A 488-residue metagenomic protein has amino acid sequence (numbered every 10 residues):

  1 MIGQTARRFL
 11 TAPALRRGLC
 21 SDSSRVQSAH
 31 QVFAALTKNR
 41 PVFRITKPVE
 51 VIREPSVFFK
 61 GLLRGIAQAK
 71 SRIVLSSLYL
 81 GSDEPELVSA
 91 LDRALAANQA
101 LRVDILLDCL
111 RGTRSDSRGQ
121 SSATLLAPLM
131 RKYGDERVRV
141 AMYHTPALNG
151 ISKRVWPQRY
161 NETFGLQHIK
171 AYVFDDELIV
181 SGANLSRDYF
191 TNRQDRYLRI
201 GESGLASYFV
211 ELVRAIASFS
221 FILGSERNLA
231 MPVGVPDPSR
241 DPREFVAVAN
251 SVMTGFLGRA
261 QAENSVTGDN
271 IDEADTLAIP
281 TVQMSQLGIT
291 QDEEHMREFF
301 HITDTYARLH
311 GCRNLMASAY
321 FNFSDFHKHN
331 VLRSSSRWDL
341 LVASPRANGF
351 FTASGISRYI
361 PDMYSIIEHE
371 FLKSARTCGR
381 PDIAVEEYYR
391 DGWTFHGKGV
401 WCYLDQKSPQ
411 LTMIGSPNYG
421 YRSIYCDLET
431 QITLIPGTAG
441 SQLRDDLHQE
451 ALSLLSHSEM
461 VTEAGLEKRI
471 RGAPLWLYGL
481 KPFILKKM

Functional and structural regions predicted by a protein language model:
M1-A35: N-terminal mitochondrial targeting presequence
G3-A14, P146-E162, G465-M488: Alpha-helical membrane-targeting segments
A29-A67, G81-R308, R346-D405, R422-I424 (+1 more regions): HKD-type phospholipase D/PLD-like phosphodiesterase module
V74, R102-L106, R139-A141, L315 (+1 more regions): A structural signal for isolated positions on well-ordered beta-strands in alpha/beta enzyme cores
S77-L78, A317-Y320: Structural motif
A183, H369-M488: Long, C-terminal catalytic modules of enzymes
N322, F326-A343: Classical protein tyrosine phosphatase
